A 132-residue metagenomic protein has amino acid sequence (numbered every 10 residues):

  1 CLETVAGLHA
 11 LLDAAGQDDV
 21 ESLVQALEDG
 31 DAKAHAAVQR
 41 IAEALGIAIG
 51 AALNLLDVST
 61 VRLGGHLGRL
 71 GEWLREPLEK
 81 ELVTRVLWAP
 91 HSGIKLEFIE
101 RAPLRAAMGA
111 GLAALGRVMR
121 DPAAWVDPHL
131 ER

Functional and structural regions predicted by a protein language model:
L2-R132: ATP-binding/phosphotransfer module of carbohydrate and carboxylate kinases, centering on a glycine-rich
